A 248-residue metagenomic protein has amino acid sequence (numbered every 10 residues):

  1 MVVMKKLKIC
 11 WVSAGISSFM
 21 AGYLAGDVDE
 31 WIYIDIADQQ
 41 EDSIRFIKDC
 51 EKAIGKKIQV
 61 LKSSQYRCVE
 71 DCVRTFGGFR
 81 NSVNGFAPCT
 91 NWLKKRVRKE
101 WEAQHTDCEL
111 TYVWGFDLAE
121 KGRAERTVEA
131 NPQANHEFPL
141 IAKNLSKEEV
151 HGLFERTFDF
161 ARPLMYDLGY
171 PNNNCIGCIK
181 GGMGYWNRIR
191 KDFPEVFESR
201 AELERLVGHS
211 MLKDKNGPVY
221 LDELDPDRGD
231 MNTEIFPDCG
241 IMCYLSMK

Functional and structural regions predicted by a protein language model:
V2-K248: Nucleotide-activated chemistry modules centered on ATP-dependent adenylation/adenylyltransferase
